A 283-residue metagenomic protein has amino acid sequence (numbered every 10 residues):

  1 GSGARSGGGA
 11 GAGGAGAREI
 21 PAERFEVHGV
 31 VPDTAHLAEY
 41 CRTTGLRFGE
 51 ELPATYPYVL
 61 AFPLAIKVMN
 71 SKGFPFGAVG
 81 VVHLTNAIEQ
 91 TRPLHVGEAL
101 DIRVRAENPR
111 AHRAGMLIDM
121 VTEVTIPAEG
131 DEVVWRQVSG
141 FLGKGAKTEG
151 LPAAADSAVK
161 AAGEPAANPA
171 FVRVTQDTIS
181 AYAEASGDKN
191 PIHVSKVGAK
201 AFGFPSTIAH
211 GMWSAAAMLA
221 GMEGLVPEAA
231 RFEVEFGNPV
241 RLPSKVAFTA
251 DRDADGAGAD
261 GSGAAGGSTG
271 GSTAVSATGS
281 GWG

Functional and structural regions predicted by a protein language model:
G1-G11, A15, I66, L84 (+3 more regions): HotDog/MaoC-like acyl-thioester-processing domains
G1-T85, L151-P152, D156-V226: Hot-dog-fold acyl-thioester-processing enzymes
E89-T91, G203, A229, E235: A structural connector/turn signal
R113, P227-A230: Short conserved catalytic/interaction loops centered on acidic-Pro-aromatic/His motifs
A215, A229-S244: Small/polar glycine-rich anion-binding or flexible loop at a beta-alpha turn
